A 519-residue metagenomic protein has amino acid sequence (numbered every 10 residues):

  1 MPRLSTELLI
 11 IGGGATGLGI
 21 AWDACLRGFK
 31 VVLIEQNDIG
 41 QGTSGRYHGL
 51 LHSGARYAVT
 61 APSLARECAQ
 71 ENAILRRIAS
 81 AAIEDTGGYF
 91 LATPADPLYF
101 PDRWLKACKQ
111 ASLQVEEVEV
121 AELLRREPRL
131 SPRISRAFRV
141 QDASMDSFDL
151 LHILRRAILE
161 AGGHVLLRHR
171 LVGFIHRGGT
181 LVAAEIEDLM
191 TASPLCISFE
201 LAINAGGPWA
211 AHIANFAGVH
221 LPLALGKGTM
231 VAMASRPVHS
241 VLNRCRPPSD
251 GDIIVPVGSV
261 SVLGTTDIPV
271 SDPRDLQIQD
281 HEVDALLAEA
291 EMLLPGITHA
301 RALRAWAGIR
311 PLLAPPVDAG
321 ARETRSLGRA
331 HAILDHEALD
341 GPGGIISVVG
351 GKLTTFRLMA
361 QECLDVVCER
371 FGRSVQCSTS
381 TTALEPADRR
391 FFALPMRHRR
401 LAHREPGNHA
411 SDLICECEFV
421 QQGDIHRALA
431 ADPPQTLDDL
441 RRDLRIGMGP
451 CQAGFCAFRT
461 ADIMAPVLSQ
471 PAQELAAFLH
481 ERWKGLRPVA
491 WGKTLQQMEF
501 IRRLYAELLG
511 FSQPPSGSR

Functional and structural regions predicted by a protein language model:
P2-T16: Beta1/beta-strand and adjacent pyrophosphate-binding region of the FAD-binding site in flavoprotein oxidoreductases
L4-T6, T191-L201: Core beta-strand elements of the Rossmann-like FAD/NAD(P) dinucleotide-binding domain in flavoenzyme oxidoreductases
C25-G45: Glycine-rich FAD pyrophosphate-binding loop
H48-E122, R126: Dinucleotide-binding Rossmann-like beta1-alpha1 core, especially the glycine-rich loop that anchors the ADP
A92-A161, L166-L167, G173-T180, G258 (+3 more regions): Flavin (FAD/FMN) cofactor-binding and adjacent substrate-gating region of FAD-dependent oxidoreductase domains
S147, L221-T229, R236-P237, V241 (+3 more regions): C-terminal catalytic lobe of FAD-dependent flavoproteins
N204-G218: Flavin (primarily FAD) binding-site architecture
F391-L401, G407-A410, D462-R519: Intrinsic disorder at enzyme termini
